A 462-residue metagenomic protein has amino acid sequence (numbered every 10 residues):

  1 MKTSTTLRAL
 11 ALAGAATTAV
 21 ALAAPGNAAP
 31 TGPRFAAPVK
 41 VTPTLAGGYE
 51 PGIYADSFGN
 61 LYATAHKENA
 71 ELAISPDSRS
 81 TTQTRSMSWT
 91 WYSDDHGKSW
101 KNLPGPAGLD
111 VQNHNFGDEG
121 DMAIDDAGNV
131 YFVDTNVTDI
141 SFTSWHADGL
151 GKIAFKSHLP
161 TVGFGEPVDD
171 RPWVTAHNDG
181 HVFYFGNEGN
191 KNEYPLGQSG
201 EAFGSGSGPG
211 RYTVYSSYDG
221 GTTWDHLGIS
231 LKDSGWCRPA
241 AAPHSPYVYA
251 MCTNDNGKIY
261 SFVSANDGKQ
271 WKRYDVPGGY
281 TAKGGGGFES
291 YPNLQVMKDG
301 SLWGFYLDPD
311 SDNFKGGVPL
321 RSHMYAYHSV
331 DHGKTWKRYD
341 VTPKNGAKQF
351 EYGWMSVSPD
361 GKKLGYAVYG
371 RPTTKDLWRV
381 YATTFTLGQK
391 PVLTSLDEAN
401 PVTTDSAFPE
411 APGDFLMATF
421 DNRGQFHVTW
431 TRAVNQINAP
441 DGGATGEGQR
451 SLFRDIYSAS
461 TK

Functional and structural regions predicted by a protein language model:
M1-A29: Secretory targeting and sorting signals
A29-K462: Extracellular, repeat-based ectodomains that mediate carbohydrate processing or recognition
